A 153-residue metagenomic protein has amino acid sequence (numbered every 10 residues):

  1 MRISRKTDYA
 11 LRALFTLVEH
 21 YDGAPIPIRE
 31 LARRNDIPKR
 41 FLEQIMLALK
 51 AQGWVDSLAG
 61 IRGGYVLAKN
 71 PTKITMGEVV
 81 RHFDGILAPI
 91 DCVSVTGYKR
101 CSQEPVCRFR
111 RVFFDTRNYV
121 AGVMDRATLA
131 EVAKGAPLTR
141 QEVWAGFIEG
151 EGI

Functional and structural regions predicted by a protein language model:
A10-D22: Short amphipathic alpha-helical interface segments
L17, I45-Q52: Basic amphipathic alpha-helical segments that dock to polyanions
R29-N35: A short alpha-helical element within helix-turn-helix/winged-helix DNA-binding domains across DNA-binding proteins
R40: Key DNA-contact positions within bacterial/archaeal DNA-binding proteins
G53-A68: Beta-hairpin "wing" of winged helix-turn-helix
P71-T96, F109, F113-N118: Conserved segment of winged-helix/HTH DNA-binding domains
V95-I153: C-terminal regulatory/oligomerization modules of transcriptional regulators
